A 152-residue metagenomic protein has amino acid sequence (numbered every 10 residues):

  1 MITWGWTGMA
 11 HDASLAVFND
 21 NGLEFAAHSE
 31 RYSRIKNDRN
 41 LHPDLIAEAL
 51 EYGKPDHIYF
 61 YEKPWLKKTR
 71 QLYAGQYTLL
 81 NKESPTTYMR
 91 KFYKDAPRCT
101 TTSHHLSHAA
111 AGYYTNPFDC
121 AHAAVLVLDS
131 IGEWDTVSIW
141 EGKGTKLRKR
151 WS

Functional and structural regions predicted by a protein language model:
M1-S152: Short acidic/glycine-rich loops and adjacent helix/strand connectors that line catalytic pockets where negatively
